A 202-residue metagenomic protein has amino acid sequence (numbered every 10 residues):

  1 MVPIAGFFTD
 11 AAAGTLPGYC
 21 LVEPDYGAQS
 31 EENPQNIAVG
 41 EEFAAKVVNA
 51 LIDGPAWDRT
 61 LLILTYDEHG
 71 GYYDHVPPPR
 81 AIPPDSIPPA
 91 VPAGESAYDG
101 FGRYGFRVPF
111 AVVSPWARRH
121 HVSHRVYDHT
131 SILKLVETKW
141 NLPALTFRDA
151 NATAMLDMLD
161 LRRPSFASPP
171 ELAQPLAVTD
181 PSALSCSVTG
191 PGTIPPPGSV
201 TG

Functional and structural regions predicted by a protein language model:
M1-G202: N-terminal pro-sequences and low-complexity stem/linker regions of secreted or lumenal proteins
